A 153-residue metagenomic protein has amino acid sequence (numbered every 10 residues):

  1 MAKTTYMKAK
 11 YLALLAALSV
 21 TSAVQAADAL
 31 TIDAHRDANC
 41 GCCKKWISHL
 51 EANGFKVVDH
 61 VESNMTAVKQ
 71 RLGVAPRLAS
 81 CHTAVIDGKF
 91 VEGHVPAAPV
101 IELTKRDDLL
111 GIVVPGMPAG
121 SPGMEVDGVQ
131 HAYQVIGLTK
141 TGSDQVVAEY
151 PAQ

Functional and structural regions predicted by a protein language model:
A2-A13: Bacterial N-terminal signal peptides that target proteins for export
A17-S19: Repetitive helical segments and hydrophobic/amphipathic motifs
T21-A23: N-terminal signal peptide c-region/cleavage motif recognized by signal peptidases
A26-N53: Local sequence-structure signature of Cys/Sec-based thiol-disulfide redox active-site neighborhoods
T31-I32, F55-V57, D87-F90: Short active-site oxyanion
N39, W46, V61-N64, P96-V100: Stable alpha-helical elements in mature extracytoplasmic
I47-A67: Conserved helix-turn-beta segment immediately C-terminal to the redox Cys motif in thioredoxin-like folds
R71-Q153: Thiol/selenol-based redox catalytic cores and closely related redox-interacting motifs
